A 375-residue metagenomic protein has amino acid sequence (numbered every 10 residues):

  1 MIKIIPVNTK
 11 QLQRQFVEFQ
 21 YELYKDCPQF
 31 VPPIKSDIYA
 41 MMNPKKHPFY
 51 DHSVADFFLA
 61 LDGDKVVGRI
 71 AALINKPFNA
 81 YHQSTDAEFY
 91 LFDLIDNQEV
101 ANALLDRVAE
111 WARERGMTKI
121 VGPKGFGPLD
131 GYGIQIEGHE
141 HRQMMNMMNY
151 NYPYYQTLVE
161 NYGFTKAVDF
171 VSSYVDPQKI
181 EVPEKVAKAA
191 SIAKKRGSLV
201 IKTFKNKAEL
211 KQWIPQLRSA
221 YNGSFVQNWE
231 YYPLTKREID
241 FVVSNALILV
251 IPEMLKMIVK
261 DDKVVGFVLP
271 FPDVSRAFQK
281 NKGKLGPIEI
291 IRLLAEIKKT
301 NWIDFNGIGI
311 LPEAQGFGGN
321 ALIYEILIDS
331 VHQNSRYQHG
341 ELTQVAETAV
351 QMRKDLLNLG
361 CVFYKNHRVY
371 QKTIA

Functional and structural regions predicted by a protein language model:
I2-K3: Extreme N-terminal starter segment of soluble prokaryotic enzymes
Q20-D62, I70-A80, F204, E209-G309: A conserved beta-strand-loop-helix scaffold within acyl/acetyltransferase catalytic domains
G68, V168-D169, G266, K365: A structural microfeature
I74-P77, I308, K354-L357, Y364-H367 (+1 more regions): Alpha-helical subdomain
N79-G163, N281-L359: Acyl-donor binding region in acyl/amide transferases
F126-P128, Q178-I180, K207, D273-S275 (+1 more regions): Short, solvent-exposed loop/turn segments at secondary-structure junctions
N149-E230: Acyltransferase donor/substrate-recognition loop-hinge adjacent to the catalytic core
